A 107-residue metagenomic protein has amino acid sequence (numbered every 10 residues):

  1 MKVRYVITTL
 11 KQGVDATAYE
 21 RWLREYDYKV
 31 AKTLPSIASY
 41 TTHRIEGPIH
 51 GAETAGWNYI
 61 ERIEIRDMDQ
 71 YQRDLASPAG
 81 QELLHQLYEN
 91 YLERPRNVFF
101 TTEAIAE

Functional and structural regions predicted by a protein language model:
M1-E107: Macromolecular interaction modules
